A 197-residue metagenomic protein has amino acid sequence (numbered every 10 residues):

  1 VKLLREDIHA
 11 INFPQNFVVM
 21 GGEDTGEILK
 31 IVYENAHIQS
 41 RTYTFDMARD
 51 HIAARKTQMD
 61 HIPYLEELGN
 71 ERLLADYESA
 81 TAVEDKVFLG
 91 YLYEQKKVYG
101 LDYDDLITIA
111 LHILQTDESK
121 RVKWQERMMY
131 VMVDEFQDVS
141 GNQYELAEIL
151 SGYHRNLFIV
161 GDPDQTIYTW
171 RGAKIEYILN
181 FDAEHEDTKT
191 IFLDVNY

Functional and structural regions predicted by a protein language model:
V1-D50: Conserved P-loop NTPase-based nucleic-acid remodeling module centered on helicase motor cores
V1-L4, D60-H61, T166-T169: Switch/connector loops and helix/strand junctions flanking conserved nucleotide-binding motifs in nucleotide-processing
K2-E6, I28-V32, L146-I149, Y177-E184: Alpha-helical scaffold elements adjacent to nucleotide-binding pockets in ATP/GTP-utilizing enzyme cores
E6-A10, N35-Q39, H51-M59, L157 (+2 more regions): Phosphate/oxyanion-binding loops and surfaces in catalytic or ligand/nucleic-acid-binding neighborhoods
D24, Y77-N180, L193-V195: Conserved helicase NTPase motor core
I31-V98: N-terminal accessory segments
E186-T190, D194-Y197: Helicase P-loop NTPase motor core
